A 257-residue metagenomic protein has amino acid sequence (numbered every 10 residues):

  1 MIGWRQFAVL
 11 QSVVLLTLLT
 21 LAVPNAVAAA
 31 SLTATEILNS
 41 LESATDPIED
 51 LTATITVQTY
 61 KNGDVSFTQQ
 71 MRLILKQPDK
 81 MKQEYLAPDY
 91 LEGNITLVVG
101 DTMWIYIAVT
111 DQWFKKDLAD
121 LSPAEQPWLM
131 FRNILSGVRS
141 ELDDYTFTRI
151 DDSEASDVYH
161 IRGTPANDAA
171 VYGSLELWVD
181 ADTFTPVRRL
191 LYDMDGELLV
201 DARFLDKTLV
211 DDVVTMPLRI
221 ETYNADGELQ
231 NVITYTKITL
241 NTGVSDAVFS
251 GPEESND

Functional and structural regions predicted by a protein language model:
M1-Q6: N-terminal secretory signal peptides that target proteins for export/translocation
Q11-A22: Bacterial N-terminal signal peptides
V23-A28: Sec/Tat signal peptide C-region and signal peptidase I cleavage site
A29-E49, G100-G173, M194-D195, V244 (+1 more regions): Flexible, processing/modification-adjacent segments and terminal tails in exported/periplasmic/extracellular proteins
L32-Q112: N-terminal mature ectodomain segment of secretory-pathway/periplasmic proteins
T68-Q70, T96-V99, F114-L121, D201-F204 (+1 more regions): Short amphipathic beta-strand/extended segments with alternating polar/hydrophobic composition
Q77-Q83, S122-F131, L209-V213, T239-A247: Short, surface-exposed linear segments at secondary-structure transitions and domain or protein termini
Y90, D152-G251: Gly/Pro-enriched, hydrophobic low-complexity segments that function as extracytoplasmic propeptides/linkers
